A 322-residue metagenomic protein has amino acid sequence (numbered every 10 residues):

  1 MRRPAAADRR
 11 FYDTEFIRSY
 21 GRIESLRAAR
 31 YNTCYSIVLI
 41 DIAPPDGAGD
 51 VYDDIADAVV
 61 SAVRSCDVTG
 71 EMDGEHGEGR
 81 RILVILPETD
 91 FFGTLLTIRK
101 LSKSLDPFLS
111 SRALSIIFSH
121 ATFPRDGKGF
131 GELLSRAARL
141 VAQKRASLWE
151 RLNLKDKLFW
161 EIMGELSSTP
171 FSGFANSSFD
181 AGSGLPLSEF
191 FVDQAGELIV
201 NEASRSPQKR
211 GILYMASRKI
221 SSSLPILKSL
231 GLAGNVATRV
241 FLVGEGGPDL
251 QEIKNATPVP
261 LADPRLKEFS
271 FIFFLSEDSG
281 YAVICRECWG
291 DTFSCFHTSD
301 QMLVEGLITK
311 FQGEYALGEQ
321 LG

Functional and structural regions predicted by a protein language model:
R2-D8, S115-F130, Q143-S168: Flexible, glycine/charge-rich interdomain/linker segments that couple and regulate nucleotide signaling catalytic cores
R3-S25: Short coupling/linker segments associated with nucleotidyl cyclase/phosphodiesterase signaling modules
T14-G21, F91-D106, T122-W149: Catalytic-core segments of nucleotide cyclases and related cyclic-nucleotide turnover enzymes
I17-G47: Active-site-proximal structural segments of metal-dependent nucleotidyl cyclase/transferase enzymes
I17-Y20, A43-V68, S104: Active-site-proximal alpha-helical element of nucleotidyl cyclase-like catalytic domains and analogous helices
S36, D67-E88, S110-L140: A short glycine-enriched loop-to-beta-strand structural element that forms part of the catalytic core of nucleotide
P45-Y52, R80-K100: Short helix/loop segment flanking the catalytic signature motif in cyclic-nucleotide metabolism enzymes
E150-G322: PLD/PLD-like phosphodiesterase catalytic module centered on the HKD motif
